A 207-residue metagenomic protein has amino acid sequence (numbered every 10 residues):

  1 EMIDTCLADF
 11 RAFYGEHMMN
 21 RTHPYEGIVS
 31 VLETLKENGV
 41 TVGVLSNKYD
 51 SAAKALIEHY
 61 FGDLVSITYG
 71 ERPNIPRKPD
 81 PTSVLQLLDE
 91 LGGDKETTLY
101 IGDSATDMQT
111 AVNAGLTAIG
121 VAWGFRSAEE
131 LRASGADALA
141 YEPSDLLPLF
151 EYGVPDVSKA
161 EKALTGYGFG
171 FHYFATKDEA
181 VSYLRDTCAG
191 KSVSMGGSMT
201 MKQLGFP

Functional and structural regions predicted by a protein language model:
M2-S30, N38-V40: Metal-dependent phosphoesterase signature
M19-H23, Y49-I101, A105-A114, A128-R132: Substrate-recognition "cap/lid" segment bordering the active-site pocket of phosphatases
I28-E58: Substrate-recognition element of Asp-dependent hydrolases with the DxDx(T/V) motif
N38-V40, L91-T97, G153, T187-A189: Glycine-rich phosphate-binding loop signature in dinucleotide/nucleotide-binding domains
W123-S134, V157-S158: Short, glycine/polar-rich helix-capping loops at beta-to-alpha or helix-loop-helix junctions that flank or form
D156-P207: The feature marks the mature, well-folded catalytic cores of soluble enzymes
